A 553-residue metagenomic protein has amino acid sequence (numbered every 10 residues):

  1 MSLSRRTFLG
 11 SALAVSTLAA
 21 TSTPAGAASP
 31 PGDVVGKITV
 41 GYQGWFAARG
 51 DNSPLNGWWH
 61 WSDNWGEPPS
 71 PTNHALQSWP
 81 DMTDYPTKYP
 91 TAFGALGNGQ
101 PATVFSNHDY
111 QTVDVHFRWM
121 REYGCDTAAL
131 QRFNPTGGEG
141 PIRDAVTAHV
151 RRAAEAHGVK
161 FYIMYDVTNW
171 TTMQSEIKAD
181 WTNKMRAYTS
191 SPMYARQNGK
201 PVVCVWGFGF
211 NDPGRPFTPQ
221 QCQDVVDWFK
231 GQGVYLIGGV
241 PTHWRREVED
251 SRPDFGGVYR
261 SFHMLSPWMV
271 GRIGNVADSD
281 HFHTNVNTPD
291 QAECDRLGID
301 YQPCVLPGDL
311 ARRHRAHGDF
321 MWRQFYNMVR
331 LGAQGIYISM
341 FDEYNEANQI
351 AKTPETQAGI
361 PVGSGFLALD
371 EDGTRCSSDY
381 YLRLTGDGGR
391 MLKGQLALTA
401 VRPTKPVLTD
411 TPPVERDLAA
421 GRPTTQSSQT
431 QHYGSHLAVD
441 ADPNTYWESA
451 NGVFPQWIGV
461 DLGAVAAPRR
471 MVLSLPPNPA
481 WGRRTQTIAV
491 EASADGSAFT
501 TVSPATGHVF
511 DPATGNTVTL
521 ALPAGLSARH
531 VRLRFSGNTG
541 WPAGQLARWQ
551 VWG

Functional and structural regions predicted by a protein language model:
M1-V15: N-terminal secretory signal peptides and thylakoid transit peptides that target proteins across membranes
A14, N134, G271, D342 (+2 more regions): Flexible, active-site-proximal loop/turn residues at the rims of small-molecule/cofactor binding pockets and catalytic
S16-T21: Hydrophobic h-region of N-terminal signal peptides that target proteins for export in Gram-negative bacteria
T23-A27: Sec-dependent signal peptide cleavage junction
A28-P413: Glycan-processing catalytic domains of CAZymes
V414-D440: Predominantly extracellular/luminal regions of secreted and cell-surface proteins, especially disulfide-bonded
Y433-H436, D440-T501, T514-G553: Aromatic, loop-rich ligand-recognition surfaces of beta-strand-rich domains
V502-F510: Solvent-exposed serine/threonine-rich low-complexity stretches and specific carbohydrate-binding patches
